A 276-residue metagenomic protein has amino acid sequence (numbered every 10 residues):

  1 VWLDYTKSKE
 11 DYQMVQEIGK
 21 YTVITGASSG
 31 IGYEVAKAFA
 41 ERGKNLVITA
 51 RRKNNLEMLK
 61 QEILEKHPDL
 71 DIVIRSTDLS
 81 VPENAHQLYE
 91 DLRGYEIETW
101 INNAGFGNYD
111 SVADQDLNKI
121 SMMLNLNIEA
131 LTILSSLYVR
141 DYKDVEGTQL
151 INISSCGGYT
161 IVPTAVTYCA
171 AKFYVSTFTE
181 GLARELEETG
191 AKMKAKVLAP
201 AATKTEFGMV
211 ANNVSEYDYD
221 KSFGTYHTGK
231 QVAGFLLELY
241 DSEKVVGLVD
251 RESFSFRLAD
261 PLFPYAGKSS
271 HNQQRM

Functional and structural regions predicted by a protein language model:
Y21, S28-G30: Conserved glycine-rich cofactor-binding loop
R42-M58: Conserved glycine-rich Rossmann-like NAD(P)H-binding loop of the short-chain dehydrogenase/reductase
N103-N108: Conserved NAD(P)H cofactor-binding loop of Rossmann-fold oxidoreductase domains
S111-V112, K119-L124: Substrate-binding pocket helix/loop in short-chain dehydrogenase/reductase
S135, A171: Active-site helix of classical SDR
S155: Residue(s) in the substrate-gating loop at a strand-loop-helix junction that position the organic substrate next
V197-L198, V214-Y265: C-terminal helical subdomain
